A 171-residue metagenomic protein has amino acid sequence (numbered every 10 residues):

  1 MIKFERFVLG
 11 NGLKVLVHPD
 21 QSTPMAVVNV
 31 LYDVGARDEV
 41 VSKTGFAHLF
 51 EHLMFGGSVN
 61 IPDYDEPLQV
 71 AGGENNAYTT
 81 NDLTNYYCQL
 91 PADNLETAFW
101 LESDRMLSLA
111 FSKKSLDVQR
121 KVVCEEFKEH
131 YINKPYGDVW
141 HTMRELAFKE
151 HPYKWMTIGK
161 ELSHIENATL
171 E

Functional and structural regions predicted by a protein language model:
M1-P24: N- or domain-start disorder-to-order transition segments that initiate the globular core
F4, V8, E66-E171: Charge-rich, well-structured scaffold segments of protease-associated domains
L13, P19, V34-A36, T169: Short, well-ordered turn and helix-capping elements at secondary-structure junctions
D20, N29-L31, E145: His/Glu-based metal-binding/catalytic segments typifying zinc-dependent metallopeptidases
S22-T23, A36, A92-N94: Solvent-exposed loop/turn segments at secondary-structure junctions within structured extracellular/periplasmic domains
V27-Q89, W155-T157: M16/MPP (pitrilysin/insulinase) zinc-metallopeptidase core fold and M16-derived inactive scaffolds
